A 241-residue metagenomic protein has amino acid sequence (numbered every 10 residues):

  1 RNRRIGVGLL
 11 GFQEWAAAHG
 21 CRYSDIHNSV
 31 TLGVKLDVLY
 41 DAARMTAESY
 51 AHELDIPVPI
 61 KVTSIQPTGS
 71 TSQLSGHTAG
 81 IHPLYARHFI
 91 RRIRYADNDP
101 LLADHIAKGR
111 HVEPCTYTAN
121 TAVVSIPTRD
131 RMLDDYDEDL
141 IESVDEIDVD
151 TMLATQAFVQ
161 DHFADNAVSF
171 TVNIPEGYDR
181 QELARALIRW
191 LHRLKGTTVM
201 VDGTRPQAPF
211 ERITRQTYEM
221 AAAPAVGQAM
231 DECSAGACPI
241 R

Functional and structural regions predicted by a protein language model:
R1, P67, L74-E232, R241: Catalytic alpha/beta core of large soluble enzyme barrels
R1-G11, A16-V30, F163-P175: Conserved alpha/beta enzyme-core scaffolds, especially Rossmann-like or related mixed alpha/beta domains that build
R3, C21, L54, I60-T63 (+4 more regions): Flexible, active-site-adjacent loop/turn segments at secondary-structure boundaries
R3-L10, V34, V38, A42-M45 (+4 more regions): Conserved active-site and cofactor/substrate-binding residues in soluble primary-metabolism enzymes
G11, A16-P67: Internal maturation/activation junctions in enzymes
T46-A51, Q228-A235, P239-I240: Short, Gly/Pro- and small/polar-rich lid/capping loops
I60, Q73-L74: Short capping micro-motif at the N-terminus of alpha-helices
